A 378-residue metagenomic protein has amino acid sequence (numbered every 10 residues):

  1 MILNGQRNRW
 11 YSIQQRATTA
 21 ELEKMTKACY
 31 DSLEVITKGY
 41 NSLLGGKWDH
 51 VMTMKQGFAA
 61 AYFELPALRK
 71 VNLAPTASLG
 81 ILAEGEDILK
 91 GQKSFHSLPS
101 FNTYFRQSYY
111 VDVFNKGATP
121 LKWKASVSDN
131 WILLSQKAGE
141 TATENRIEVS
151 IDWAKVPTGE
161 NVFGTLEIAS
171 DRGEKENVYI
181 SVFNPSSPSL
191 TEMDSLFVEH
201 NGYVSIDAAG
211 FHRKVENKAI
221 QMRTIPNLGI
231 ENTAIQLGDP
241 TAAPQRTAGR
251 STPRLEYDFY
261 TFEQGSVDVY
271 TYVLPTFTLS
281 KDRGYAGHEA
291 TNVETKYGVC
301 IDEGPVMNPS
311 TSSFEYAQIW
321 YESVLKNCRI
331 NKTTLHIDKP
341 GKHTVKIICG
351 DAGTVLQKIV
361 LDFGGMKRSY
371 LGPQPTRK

Functional and structural regions predicted by a protein language model:
M1-K116, Y203-R246, P253-F262, D268-T271: Catalytic domains of carbohydrate-active enzymes that cleave complex glycans
S97, Y104-K378: Extracytoplasmic
